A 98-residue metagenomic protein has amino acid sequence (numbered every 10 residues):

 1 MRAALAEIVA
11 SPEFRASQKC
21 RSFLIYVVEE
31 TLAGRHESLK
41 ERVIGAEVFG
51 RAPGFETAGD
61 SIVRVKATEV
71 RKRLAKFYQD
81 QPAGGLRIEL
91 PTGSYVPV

Functional and structural regions predicted by a protein language model:
M1-V98: An N-terminal, helix-rich hydrophobic module
